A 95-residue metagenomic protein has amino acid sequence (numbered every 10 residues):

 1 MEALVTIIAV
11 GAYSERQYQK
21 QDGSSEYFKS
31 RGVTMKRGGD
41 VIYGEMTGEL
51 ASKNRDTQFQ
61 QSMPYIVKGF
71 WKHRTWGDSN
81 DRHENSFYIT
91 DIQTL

Functional and structural regions predicted by a protein language model:
M1-L95: Single-stranded nucleic acid-binding surfaces, predominantly the OB-fold ssDNA-binding core
